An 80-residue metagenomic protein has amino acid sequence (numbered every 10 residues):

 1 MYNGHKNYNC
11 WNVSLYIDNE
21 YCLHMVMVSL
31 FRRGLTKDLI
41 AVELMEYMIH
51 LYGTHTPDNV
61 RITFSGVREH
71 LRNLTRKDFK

Functional and structural regions predicted by a protein language model:
M1-F31: N-terminal acidic leader/helix
V28-A41: Short, charged, surface-exposed loops that flank catalytic or proteolytic processing sites
D38-K80: Compact alpha-helical subdomains of small soluble proteins
